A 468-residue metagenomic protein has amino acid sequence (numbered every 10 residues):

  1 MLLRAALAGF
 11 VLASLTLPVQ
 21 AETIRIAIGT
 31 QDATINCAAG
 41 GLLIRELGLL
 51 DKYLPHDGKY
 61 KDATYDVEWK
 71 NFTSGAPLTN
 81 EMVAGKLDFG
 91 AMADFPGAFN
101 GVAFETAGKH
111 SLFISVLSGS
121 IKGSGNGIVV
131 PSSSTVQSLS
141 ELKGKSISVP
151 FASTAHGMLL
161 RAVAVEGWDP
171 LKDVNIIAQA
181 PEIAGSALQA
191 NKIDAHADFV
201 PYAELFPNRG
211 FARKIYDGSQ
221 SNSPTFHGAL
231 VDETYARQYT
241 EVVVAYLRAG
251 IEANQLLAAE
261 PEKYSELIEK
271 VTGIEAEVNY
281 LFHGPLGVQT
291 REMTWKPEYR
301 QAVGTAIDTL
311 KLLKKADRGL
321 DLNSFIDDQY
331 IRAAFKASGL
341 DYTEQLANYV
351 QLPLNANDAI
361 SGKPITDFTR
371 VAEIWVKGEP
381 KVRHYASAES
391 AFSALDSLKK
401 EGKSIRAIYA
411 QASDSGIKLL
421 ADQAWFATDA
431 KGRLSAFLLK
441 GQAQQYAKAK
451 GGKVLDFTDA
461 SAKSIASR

Functional and structural regions predicted by a protein language model:
L15-A21: Sec/Tat signal peptide C-region and signal peptidase I cleavage site
E22-D169, N175-A178, D194, S223: Short, glycine-/small- and polar/acidic-enriched structural segments that line small-molecule recognition paths
T34-I35, Q238-D317: Secondary-structure end/capping motifs
I44, G125-T135, T225-E241, A427-D429: A bilobed periplasmic-binding-protein/Venus flytrap-type ligand-binding module shared by bacterial periplasmic
A63, S146, P150-A162, E166 (+2 more regions): Ligand-binding clefts/hinges and TM-proximal coupling segments of bilobed small-molecule sensing domains
E105, I177, E182-V271, E389 (+1 more regions): Pocket-lining segment of extracytoplasmic ligand-binding domains
L310-N355: Conserved C-terminal helix/tail region of periplasmic/extracytoplasmic solute-binding proteins
D358-S361: Short cysteine-rich clusters marking metal-coordination/redox-active sites
